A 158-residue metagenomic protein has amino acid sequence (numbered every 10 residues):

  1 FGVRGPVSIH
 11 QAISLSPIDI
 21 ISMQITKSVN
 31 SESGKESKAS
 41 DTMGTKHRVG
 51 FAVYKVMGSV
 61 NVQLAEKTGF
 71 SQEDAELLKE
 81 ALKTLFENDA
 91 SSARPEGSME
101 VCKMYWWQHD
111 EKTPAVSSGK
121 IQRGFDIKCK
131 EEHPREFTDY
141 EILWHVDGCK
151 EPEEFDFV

Functional and structural regions predicted by a protein language model:
F1-V158: Basic polyanion-binding and macromolecular-assembly surfaces
